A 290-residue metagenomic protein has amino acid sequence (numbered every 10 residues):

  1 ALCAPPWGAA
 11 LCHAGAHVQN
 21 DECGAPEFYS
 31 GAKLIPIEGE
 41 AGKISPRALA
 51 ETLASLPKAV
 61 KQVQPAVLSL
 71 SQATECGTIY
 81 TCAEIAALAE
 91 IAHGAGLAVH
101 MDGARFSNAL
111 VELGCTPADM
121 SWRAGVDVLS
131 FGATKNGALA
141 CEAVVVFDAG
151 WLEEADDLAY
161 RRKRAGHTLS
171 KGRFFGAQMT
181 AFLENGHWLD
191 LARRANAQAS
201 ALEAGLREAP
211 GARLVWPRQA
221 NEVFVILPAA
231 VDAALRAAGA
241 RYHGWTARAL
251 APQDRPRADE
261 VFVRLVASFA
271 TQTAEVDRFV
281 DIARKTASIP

Functional and structural regions predicted by a protein language model:
L2-N20: Conserved PLP-anchoring active-site segment centered on the Schiff-base-forming lysine
P5-A9, S200, G205-S288: Conserved C-terminal alpha-helix-loop-beta "cap" of PLP-dependent enzymes that closes/shapes the active-site mouth
C12-H13, P36, L70, T78 (+4 more regions): General beta-strand structural signal in soluble alpha/beta enzymes
D21-K33: Active-site-proximal loop->helix
S30-A66, L70-E75, I79-A87: PLP-dependent aminotransferase-class I/II
V67-T74, I79, T116-A220: Active-site C-terminal subdomain of aminotransferase-like
Y80-E112: Catalytic PLP-binding core of fold-type I/II PLP enzymes
